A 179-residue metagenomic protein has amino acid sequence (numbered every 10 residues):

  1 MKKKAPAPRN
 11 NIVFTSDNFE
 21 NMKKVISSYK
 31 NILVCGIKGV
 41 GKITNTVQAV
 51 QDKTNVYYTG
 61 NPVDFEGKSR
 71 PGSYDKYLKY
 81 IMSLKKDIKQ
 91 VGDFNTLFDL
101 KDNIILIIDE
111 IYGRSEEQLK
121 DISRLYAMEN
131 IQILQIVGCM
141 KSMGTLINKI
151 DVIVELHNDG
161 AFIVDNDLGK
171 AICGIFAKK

Functional and structural regions predicted by a protein language model:
K2-N21: N-terminal pre-Walker A segment at the start of P-loop NTPase domains
K23-Y29: Phosphate-binding P-loop
N31-L33, N55-V56, N103-I107, Q132-L134: Residue-level preference for the first positions of well-ordered beta-strands
N31-T44: Walker A/P-loop nucleotide-binding motif
T44-N55: P-loop NTPase Walker A phosphate-binding motif
Y57-Y80: AAA+/P-loop NTPase substrate/partner-engagement loops
L97-E117: Conserved P-loop NTPase "ATPase switch" module shared by AAA+ and STAND
Y112-A177: Replace "adjacent to P-loop NTPase cores in ATP/GTP-dependent enzymes" with "adjacent to NTP-binding cores
